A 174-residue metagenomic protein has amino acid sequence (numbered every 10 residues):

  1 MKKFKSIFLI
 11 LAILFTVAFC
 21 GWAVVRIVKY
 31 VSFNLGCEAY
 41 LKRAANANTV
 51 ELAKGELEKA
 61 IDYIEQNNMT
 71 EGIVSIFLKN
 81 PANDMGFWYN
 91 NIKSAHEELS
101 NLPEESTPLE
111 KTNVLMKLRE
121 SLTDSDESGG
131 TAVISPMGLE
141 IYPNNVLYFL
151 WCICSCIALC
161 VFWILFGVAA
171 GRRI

Functional and structural regions predicted by a protein language model:
M1-C37, N145-R173: Hydrophobic secretory-pathway targeting helix
R26, S32-F33, R119-C154: Short, aromatic-rich amphipathic segments at membrane interfaces that lie adjacent to a transmembrane helix or signal
L41-G129: Long, solvent-exposed extracytoplasmic domains/loops
E71, S128-G129, M137, F166 (+1 more regions): Feature targets compositionally biased, intrinsically disordered low-complexity regions with long contiguous runs
